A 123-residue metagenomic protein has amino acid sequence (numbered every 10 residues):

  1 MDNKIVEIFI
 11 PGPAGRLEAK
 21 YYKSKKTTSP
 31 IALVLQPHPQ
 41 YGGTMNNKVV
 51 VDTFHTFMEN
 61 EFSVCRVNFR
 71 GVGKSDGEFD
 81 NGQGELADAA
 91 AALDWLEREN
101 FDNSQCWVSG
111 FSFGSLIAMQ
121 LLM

Functional and structural regions predicted by a protein language model:
M1-I8: A domain-start/cap signature at the N-terminus of enzymes
I10, R16-F101: Serine-hydrolase catalytic machinery in alpha/beta-hydrolase-like enzymes
A89-M123: Primarily recognizes the serine-hydrolase "nucleophile elbow" in alpha/beta-hydrolase and SGNH/GDSL folds
